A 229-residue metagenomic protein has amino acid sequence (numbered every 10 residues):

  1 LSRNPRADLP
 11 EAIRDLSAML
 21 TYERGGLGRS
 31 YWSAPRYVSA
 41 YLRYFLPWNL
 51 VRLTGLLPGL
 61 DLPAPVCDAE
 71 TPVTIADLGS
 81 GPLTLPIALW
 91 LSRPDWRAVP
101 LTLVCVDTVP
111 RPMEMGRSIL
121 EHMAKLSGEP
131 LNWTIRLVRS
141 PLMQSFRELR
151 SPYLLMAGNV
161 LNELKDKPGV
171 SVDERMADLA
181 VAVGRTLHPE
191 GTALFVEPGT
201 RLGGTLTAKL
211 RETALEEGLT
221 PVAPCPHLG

Functional and structural regions predicted by a protein language model:
L1-L27: N-terminal auxiliary segments of SAM/dcSAM-dependent transferases
L27-A64: Class I SAM-dependent methyltransferase Rossmann-like catalytic core, especially the SAM/SAH-binding loop
P82-A98: Conserved SAM-binding loop of SAM-dependent methyltransferases across substrates and taxa, primarily the Class I
E114-E148: S-adenosyl-L-methionine
P152-V172: A short SAM/SAH-binding and catalytic strip from SAM-dependent methyltransferases
E174-P189: A short glycine-rich, Lys/Arg-flanked "PGG" loop and its adjoining helix->strand segment in the class I
P189-E197: Conserved beta-strand signature within the Rossmann-like core of class I S-adenosyl-L-methionine
G199-G229: Substrate-binding/catalytic lobe of Class I Rossmann-like enzymes that use SAM or dcSAM, i.e., the mid-to-C-terminal
